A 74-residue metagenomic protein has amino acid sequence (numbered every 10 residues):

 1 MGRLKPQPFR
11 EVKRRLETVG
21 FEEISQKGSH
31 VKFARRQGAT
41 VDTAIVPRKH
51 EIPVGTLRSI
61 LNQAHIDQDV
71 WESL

Functional and structural regions predicted by a protein language model:
M1-L74: Basic nucleic-acid-binding interfaces
